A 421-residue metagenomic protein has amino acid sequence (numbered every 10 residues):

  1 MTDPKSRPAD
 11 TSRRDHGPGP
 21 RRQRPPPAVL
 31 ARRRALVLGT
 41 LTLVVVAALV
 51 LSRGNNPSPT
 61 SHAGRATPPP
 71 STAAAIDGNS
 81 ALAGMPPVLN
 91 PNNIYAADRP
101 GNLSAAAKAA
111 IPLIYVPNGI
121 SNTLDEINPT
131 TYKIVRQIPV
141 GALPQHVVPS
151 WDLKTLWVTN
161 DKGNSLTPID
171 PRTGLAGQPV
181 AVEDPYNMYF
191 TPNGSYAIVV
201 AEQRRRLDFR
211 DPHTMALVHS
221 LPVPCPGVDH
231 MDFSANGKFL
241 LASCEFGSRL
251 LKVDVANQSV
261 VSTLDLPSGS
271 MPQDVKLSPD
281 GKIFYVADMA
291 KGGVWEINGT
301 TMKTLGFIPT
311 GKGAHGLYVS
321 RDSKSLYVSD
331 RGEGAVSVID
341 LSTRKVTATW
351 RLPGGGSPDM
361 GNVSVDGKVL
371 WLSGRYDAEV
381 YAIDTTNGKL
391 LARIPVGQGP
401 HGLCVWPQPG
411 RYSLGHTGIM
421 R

Functional and structural regions predicted by a protein language model:
M1-A31: Terminal targeting segments of Actinobacterial cell-envelope proteins
R34, L43-R421: Predominantly soluble domains enriched in secretory-pathway, periplasmic, or organellar proteins
G39-T40: Single-pass type I membrane protein transmembrane segment
